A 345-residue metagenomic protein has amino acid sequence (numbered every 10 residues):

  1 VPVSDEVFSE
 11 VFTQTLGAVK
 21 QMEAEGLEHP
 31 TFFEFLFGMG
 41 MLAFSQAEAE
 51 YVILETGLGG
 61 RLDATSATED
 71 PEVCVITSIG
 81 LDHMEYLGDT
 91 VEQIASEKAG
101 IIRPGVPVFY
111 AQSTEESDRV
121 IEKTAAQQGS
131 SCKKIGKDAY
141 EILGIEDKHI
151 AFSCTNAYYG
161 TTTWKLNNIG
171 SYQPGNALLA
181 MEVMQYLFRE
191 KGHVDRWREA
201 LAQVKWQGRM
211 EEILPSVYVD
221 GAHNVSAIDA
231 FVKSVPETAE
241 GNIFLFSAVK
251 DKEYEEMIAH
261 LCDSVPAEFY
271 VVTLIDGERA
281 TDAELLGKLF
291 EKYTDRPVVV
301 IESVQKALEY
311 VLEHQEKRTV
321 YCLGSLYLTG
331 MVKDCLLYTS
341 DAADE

Functional and structural regions predicted by a protein language model:
V1-E69, E116: ATP-dependent carboxylate-amine ligase catalytic core
M22-A24, P30, Q46-E55, P71-W164 (+1 more regions): Acidic, Mg2+-coordinating active-site environments of NTP-dependent enzymes
A47, Y51-T56, D63-V75, I79-H83 (+2 more regions): Nucleotide phosphate-binding/pyrophosphate-handling subdomain across enzymes that bind or process nucleotide phosphates
G100-V108, T238-N242, P266-E268, E316: Short, surface-exposed connector motifs at secondary-structure boundaries
A111-Q112, T124-E146, L166-S171, V194-V204 (+5 more regions): Beta-strand->loop->alpha-helix junctions that form or flank phosphate-binding loops in nucleotide-handling enzymes
T114-T124, G129, V217, I258-T319: C-terminal helical cap/extension that packs against the catalytic core of soluble nucleotide-cofactor enzymes
A307, V311-L337: A glycine-rich beta-strand to alpha-helix segment that forms a phosphate/ribose-binding loop at ligand/cofactor sites
Y338-D344: Conserved small/polar residues in nucleotide/adenosyl-binding loops
